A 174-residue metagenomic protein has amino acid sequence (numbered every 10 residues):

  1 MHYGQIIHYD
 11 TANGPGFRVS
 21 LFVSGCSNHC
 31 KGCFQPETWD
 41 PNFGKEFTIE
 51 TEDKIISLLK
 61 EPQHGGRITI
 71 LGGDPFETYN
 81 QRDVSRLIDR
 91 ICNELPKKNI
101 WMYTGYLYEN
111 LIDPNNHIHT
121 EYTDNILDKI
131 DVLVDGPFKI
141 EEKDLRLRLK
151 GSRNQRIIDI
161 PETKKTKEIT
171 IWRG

Functional and structural regions predicted by a protein language model:
M1-Y3, F17, Q35-N116, E121: Conserved Radical SAM active-site core
H2-H29: N-terminal pre-triad scaffold of radical SAM enzymes
I7, T69, D131-V134: Residues embedded in well-ordered beta-strands within globular domains across many folds
T11, F76, Y108, E141 (+1 more regions): Surface-exposed, flexible loop/turn segments at secondary-structure boundaries
C26, P75, F138: Hydrophobic pocket-lining residues within nucleotide cofactor-binding pockets
N28, Q63, D128: Structured loop/turn residues at beta-strand edges in well-structured enzyme cores
H119, D124-G174: Classical nucleotidyltransferase
